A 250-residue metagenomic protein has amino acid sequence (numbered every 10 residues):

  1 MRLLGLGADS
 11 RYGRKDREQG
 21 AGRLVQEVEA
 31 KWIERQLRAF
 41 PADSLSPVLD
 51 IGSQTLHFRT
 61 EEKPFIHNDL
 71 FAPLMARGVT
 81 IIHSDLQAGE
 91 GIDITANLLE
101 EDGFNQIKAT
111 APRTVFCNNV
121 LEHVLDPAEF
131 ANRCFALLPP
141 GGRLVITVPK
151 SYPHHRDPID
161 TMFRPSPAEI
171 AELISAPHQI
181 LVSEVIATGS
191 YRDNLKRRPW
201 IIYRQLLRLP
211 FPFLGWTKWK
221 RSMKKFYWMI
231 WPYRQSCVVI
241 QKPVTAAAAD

Functional and structural regions predicted by a protein language model:
M1-A42: Class I SAM-dependent methyltransferase Rossmann-like catalytic core, especially the SAM/SAH-binding loop
G20-R23, L121, D157, Y227: Charge-dense, low-complexity intrinsically disordered segments
G22-I33, H67, F163-P167, W216 (+1 more regions): A structural signal for well-ordered alpha-helical scaffolds and beta->alpha junctions
K31-R38, I51, W200, R234: Extended interaction regions within the primary functional domain
R38-A42, P73-L74, W228-I230: A general structural signal for short secondary-structure junctions and capping/turn motifs
S46-R156, S166-A171, I240-K242: Conserved SAM-binding loop
L125-D250: S-adenosyl-L-methionine-dependent methyltransferase catalytic module, highlighting the catalytic core
